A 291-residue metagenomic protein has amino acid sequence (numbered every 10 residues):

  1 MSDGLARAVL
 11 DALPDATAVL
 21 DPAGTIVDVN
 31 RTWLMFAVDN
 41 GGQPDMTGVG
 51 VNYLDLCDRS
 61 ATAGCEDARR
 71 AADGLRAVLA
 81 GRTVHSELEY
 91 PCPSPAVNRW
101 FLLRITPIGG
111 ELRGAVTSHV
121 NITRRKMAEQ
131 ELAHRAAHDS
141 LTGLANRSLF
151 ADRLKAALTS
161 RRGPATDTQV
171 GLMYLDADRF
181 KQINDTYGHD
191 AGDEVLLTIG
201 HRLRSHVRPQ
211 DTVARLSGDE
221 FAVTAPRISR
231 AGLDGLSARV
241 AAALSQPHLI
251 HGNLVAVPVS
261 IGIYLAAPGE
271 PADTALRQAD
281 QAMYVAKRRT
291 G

Functional and structural regions predicted by a protein language model:
M1-R31, F36-V38: Sensory modules in modular signal-transduction proteins
S2-D11, W100-S140, S148-L158: Signal-transducing coiled-coil linker helices
A18, T25, G171-M173, A214 (+1 more regions): Conserved beta-strand cores of small sensory beta-sandwich domains that regulate signal transduction, primarily PAS/PAC
G42-G64: PAS-family sensory/regulatory domains
C65-R69, D73-L102, R113, L254: Per-ARNT-Sim (PAS) sensory domains and their PAS-associated C-terminal
A133, A137, A145-G171, D178-R208 (+4 more regions): Conserved long alpha-helical elements within nucleotide-processing catalytic cores of c-di-GMP signaling and class III
V213, R239, A243, L249 (+2 more regions): Cyclic nucleotide signaling catalytic output domains
